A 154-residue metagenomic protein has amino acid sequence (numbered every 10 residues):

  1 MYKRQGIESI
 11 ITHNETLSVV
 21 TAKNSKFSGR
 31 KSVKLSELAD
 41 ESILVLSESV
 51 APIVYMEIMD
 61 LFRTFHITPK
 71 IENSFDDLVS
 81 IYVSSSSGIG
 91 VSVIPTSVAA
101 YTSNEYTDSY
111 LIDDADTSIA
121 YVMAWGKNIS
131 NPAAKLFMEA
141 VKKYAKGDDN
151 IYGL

Functional and structural regions predicted by a protein language model:
M1-Q5: Conserved small/polar residues in nucleotide/adenosyl-binding loops
G6-I11, E15-T16, F65, V79-K127: Beta-alpha-beta core module
G6-L17, T21-I43: Flexible hinge/capping segments at coil-to-helix
S25, S49-V50, S97-V98: Flexible glycine-rich beta->alpha loop in the catalytic core of nucleotide-sugar glycosyltransferases
S36, S118-A120, A124-L154: Extended ligand-binding regions for polar small-molecule ligands
I43-F65, N131-A134, M138, D148-G153: Secondary-structure junction motif
I67-D77: Short beta-strand-to-loop elements that line the ligand-binding cleft of bilobed periplasmic-binding protein-like
